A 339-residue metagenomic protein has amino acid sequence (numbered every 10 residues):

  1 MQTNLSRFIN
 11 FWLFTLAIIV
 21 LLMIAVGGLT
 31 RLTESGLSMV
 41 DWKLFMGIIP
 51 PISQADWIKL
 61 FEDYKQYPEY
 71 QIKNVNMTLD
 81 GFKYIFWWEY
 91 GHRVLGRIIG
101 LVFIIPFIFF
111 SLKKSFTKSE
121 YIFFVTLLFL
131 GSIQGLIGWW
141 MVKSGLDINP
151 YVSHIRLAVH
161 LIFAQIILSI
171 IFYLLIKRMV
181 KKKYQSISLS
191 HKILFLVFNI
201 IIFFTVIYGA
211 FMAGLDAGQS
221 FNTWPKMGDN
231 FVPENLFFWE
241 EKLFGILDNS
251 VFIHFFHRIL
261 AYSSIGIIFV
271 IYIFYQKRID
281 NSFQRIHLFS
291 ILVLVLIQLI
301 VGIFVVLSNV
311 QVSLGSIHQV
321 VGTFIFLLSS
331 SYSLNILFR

Functional and structural regions predicted by a protein language model:
M1-R339: Polytopic transmembrane helical bundles with strong interfacial aromatic enrichment
